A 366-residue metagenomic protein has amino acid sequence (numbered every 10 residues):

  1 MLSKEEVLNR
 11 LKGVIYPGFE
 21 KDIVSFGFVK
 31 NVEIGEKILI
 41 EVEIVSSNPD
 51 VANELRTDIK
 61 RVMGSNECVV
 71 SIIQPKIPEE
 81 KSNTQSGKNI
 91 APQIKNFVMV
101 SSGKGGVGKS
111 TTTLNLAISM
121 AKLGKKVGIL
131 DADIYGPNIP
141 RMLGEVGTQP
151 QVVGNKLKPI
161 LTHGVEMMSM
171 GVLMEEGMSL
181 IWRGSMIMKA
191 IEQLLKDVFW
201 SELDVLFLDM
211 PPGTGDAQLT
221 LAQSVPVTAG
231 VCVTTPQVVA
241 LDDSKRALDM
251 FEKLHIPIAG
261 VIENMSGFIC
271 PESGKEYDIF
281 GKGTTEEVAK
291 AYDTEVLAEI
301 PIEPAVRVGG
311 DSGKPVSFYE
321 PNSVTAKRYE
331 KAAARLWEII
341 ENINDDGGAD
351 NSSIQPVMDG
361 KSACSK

Functional and structural regions predicted by a protein language model:
M1-K30: N-proximal, solvent-exposed amphipathic alpha-helical segments enriched in charged/polar residues
S25-F28, E33, I44-S101, I340 (+2 more regions): Extreme N-terminal, non-catalytic leader segments that precede Walker-type/kinase nucleotide-binding cores
G35-V45, M168: Short, aliphatic-rich beta-strand segments
R56-T57, D204-V205, P211-S312: Conserved catalytic-core segment of NTP-binding enzymes
N96-D131, S244, L248: Walker A/P-loop phosphate-binding motif and the immediately C-terminal alpha-helix
M120, G124-W182, M188, E192-L195: Phosphate-binding loop that captures ATP/GTP phosphates
M174-L221: Phosphate-binding/switch loop-helix module in NTP-utilizing enzymes
S312-S323: C-terminal boundary of histidine-terminating zinc-finger modules
